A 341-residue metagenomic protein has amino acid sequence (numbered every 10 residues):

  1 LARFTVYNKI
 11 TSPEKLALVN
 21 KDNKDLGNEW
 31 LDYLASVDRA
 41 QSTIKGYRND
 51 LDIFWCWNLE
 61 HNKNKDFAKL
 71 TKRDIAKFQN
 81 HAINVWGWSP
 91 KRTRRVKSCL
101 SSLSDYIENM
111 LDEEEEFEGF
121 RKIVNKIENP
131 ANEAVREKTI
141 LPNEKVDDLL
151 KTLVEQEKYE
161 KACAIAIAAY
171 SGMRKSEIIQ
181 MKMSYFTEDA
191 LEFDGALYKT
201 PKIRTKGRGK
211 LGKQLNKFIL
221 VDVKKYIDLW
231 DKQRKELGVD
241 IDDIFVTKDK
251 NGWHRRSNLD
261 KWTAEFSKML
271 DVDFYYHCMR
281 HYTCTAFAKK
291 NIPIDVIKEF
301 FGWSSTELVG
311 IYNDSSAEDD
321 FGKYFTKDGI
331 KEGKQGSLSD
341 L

Functional and structural regions predicted by a protein language model:
A2-P13, K327-L341: C-terminal secondary-structure termini that scaffold catalytic or DNA-interacting sites
G27-R136, T152: N-terminal core-binding DNA-recognition domain of tyrosine recombinases/integrases
L111-D112, A168-D194, D295-V296: Short, charged phosphate-coordinating catalytic segments
N143-K175: Basic, Lys/Arg- and aromatic-enriched nucleic-acid-binding interface segment
Q180-K225: Conserved tyrosine-mediated DNA breakage-rejoining catalytic core shared by Y-recombinases
I219-V272: Active-site/catalytic core of tyrosine-dependent DNA strand-transfer enzymes
V239, D260-E299, W303-T306: Short, basic (Lys/Arg/His-rich) helix/loop patches that form interaction surfaces in the mid-to-C-terminal regions
F301-K327: Catalytic-site neighborhood detector that most strongly recognizes the C-terminal catalytic loop/helix of tyrosine
